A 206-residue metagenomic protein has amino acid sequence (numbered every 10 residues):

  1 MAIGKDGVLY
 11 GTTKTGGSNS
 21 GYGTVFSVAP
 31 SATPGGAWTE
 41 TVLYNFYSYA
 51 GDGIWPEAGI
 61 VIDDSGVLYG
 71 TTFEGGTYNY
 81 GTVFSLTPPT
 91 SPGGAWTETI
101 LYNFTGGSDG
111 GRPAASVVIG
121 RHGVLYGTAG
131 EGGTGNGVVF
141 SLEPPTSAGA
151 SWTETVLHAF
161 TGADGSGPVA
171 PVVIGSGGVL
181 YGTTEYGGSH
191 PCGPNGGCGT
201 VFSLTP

Functional and structural regions predicted by a protein language model:
M1-P206: Extracellular beta-propeller repeat domains
